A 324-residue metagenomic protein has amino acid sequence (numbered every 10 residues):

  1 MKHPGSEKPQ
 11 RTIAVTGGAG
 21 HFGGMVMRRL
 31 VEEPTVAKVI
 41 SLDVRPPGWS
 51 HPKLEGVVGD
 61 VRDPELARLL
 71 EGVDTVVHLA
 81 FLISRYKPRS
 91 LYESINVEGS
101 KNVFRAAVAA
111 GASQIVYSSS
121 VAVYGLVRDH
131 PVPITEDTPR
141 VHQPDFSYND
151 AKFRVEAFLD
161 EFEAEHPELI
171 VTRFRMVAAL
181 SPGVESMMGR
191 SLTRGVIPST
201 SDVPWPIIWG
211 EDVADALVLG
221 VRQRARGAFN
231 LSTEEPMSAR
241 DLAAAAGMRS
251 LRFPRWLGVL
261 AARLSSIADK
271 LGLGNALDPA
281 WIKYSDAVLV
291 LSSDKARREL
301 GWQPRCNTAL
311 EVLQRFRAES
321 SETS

Functional and structural regions predicted by a protein language model:
K2, S293-E299, Q303-S324: Amphipathic terminal alpha-helices
R11-E32: N-terminal Rossmann NAD(P)H-binding glycine-rich loop of SDR-like oxidoreductase domains
G48, L54, V58-E98, A106 (+2 more regions): NAD(P)H-binding glycine-rich loop region in Rossmannoid oxidoreductase-like domains and their noncatalytic homologs
E98, N102-S147: Conserved Rossmann-fold NAD(P)-dependent oxidoreductase catalytic core, especially the SDR/UDP-sugar
D129-R175, I197-P198: Catalytic helix-loop patch of NAD(P)-dependent Rossmann-fold dehydrogenases
R154, S186-M187, S199-R222, G227-N230: Substrate-positioning beta->alpha
F162-E211: NAD(P)-dependent short-chain dehydrogenase/reductase
A216-L277, S293, Q314-F316, E322-S324: Mid/C-terminal beta-alpha module of Rossmann-like enzyme folds, strongest in SDR-family dehydrogenases/epimerases
